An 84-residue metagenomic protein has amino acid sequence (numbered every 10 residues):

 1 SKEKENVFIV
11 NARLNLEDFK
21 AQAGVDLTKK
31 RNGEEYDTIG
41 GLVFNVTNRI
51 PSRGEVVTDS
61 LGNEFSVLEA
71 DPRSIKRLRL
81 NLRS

Functional and structural regions predicted by a protein language model:
S1-S84: Cytosolic regulatory modules rich in charged/polar residues
